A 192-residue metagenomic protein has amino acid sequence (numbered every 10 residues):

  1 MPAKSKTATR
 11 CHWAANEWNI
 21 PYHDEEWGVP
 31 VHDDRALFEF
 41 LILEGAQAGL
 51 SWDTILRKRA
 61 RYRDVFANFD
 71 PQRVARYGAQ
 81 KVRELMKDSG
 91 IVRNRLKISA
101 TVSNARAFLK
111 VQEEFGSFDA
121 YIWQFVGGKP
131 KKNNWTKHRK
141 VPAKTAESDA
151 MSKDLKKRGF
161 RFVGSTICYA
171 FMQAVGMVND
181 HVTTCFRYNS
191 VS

Functional and structural regions predicted by a protein language model:
M1-S192: HhH-family (HhH-GPD) DNA N-glycosylase catalytic core used in base-excision repair
